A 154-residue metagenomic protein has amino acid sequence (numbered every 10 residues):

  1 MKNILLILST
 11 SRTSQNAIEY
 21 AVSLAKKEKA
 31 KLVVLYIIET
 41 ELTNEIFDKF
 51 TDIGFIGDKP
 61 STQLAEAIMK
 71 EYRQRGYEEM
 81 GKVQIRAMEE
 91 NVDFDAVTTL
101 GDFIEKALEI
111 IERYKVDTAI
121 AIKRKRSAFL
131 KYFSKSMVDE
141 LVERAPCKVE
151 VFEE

Functional and structural regions predicted by a protein language model:
K2-T62: Small/aliphatic-rich secondary-structure junction motif
L35, D95-T99, E150-F152: General small-molecule cofactor/ligand-binding pocket signal
E41-L42, I104, A128: Generic structural signal for helix capping and beta-alpha/helix-loop junctions
F55-R75: A short acidic, glycine-rich active-site loop that binds or catalyzes chemistry on phosphate/adenosine moieties
R73-G81, K135: Short, surface-exposed alpha-helical segments at coil->helix boundaries
K82-A119: Structural beta-alpha unit
E109-E154: Gly/Ser-rich helix-loop-strand patches that form or flank binding pockets for ribonucleotide-derived cofactors
